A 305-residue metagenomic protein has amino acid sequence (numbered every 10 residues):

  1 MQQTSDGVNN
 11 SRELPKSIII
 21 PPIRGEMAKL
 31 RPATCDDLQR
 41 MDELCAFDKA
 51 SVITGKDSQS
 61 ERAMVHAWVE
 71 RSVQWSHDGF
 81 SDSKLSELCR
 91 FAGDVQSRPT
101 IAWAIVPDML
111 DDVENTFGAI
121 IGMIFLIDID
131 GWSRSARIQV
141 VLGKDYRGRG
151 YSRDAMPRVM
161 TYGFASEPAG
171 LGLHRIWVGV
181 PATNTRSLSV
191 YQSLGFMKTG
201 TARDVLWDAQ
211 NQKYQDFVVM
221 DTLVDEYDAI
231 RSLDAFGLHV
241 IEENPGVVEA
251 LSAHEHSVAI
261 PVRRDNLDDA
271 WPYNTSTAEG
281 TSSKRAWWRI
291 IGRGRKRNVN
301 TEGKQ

Functional and structural regions predicted by a protein language model:
M1-D145, K213-Q305: GNAT-family acyltransferases
R62, R149, T185: Loop/helix-junction capping segments adjacent to catalytic residues or to phosphate/diphosphate-binding pockets
G143, R147-G148, T183: Glycine-/small-residue-rich active-site loops that bind phosphorylated ligands and cofactors
G148-A165, S189-S193: Conserved acetyl-CoA-binding loop-helix of GNAT-fold acetyltransferases
A165-G179: Conserved GNAT acetyl-CoA-binding A-motif
W177-G179, Q192-K213: Conserved catalytic-core motifs of GNAT/GCN5-like acyltransferases
N184-S187, D204-L206: Short glycine/proline-centered loop/turn elements that form peptide/ligand docking sites
